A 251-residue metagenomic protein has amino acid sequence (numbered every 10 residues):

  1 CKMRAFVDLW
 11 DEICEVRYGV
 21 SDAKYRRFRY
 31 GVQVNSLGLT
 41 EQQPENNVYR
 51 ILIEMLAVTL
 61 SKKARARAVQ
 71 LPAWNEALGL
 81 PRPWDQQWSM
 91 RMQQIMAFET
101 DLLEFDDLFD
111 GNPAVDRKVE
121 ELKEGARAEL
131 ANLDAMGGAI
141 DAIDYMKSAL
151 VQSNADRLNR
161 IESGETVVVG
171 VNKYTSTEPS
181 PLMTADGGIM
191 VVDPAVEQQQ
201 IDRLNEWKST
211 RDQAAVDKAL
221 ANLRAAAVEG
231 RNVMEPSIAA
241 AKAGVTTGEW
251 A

Functional and structural regions predicted by a protein language model:
C1-N46, A131: Gly/Pro-rich turn-and-neighbor structural signature
F6-V7, D11-S21, Y49-K63, W88-T100: Structured alpha-helical segments in the cores of large, soluble enzyme domains
D22-V32, V69-P72, D107-F109, D116: Beta-strand segments within the central parallel beta-sheet cores of soluble alpha/beta enzyme folds
F28-Y30, A66-V69, N232, G248: Structural motif
V34-G38, A73-L78: Acidic, glycine-rich active-site loops and adjacent beta-strand->loop/helix elements that engage anionic groups
L37-A57, W84: Thiamine diphosphate
K62-E76, L102-L108: Short acidic/histidine-rich active-site segments
R82-P83, Q87-Q94, F98-A251: Flexible, glycine-rich loop/tail regions that form catalytic "lids" or insertion modules at the edges of active sites
